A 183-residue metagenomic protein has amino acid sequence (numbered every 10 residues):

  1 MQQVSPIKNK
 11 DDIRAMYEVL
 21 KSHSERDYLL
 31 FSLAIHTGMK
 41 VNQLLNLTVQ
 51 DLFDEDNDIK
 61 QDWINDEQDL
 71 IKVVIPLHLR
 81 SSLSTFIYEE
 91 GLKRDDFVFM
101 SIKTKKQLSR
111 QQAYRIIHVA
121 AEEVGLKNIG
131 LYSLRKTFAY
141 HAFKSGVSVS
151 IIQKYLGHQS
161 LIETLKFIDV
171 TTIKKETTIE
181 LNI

Functional and structural regions predicted by a protein language model:
M1-I183: Conserved catalytic core of the tyrosine transesterase superfamily
